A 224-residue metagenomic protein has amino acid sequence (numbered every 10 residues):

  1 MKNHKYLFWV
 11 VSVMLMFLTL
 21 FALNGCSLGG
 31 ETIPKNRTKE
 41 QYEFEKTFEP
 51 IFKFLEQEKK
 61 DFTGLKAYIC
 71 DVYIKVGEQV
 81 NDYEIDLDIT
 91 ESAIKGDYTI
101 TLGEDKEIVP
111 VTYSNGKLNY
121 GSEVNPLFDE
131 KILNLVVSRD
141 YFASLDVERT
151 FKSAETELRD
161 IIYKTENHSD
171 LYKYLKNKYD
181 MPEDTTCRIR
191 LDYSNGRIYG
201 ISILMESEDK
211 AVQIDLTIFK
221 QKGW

Functional and structural regions predicted by a protein language model:
M1-E31: Sec-dependent N-terminal signal peptides of Gram-positive bacterial secreted proteins and lipoproteins
F21-Y73: N-terminal leader/targeting segments and the immediate start of mature chains
K60-A67, D86-K95, Y113-N119, T156 (+2 more regions): Short, solvent-exposed coil/turn segments at beta-strand boundaries
I69-V76, I162-L171, L204: Generic short beta-strand segments
D82-K131: An acidic-aromatic
Y98, L102, Y163-N167, M205 (+1 more regions): A mature extracytoplasmic/lumenal domain signature
R139-S194: Extended beta-strand-rich segments in extracellular/periplasmic secretory proteins, especially within noncatalytic
L171-W224: Gly/Pro-enriched, hydrophobic low-complexity segments that function as extracytoplasmic propeptides/linkers
